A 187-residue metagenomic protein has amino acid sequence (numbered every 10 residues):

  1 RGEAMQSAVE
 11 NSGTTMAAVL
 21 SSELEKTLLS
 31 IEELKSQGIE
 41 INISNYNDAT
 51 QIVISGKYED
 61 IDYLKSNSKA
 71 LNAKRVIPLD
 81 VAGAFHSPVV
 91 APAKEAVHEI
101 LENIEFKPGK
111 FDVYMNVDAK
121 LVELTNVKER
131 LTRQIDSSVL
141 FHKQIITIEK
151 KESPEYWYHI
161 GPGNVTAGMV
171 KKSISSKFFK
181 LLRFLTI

Functional and structural regions predicted by a protein language model:
R1-S137: Alpha/beta catalytic cores of group-transfer enzymes, especially the acyltransferase/condensing modules of polyketide
E105-I187: Acyltransferase/transacylase module recognition
